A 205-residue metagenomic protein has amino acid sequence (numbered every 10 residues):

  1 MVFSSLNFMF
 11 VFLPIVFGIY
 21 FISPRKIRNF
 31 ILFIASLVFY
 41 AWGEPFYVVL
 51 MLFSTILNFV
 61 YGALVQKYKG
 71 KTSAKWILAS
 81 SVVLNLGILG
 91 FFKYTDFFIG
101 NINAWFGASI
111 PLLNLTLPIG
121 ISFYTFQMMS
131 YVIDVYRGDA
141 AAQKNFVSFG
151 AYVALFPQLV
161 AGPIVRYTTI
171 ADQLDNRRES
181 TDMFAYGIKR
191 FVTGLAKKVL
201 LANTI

Functional and structural regions predicted by a protein language model:
M1-I205: Membrane-embedded transmembrane alpha-helical bundles that form the catalytic cores of multi-pass lipid-modifying
